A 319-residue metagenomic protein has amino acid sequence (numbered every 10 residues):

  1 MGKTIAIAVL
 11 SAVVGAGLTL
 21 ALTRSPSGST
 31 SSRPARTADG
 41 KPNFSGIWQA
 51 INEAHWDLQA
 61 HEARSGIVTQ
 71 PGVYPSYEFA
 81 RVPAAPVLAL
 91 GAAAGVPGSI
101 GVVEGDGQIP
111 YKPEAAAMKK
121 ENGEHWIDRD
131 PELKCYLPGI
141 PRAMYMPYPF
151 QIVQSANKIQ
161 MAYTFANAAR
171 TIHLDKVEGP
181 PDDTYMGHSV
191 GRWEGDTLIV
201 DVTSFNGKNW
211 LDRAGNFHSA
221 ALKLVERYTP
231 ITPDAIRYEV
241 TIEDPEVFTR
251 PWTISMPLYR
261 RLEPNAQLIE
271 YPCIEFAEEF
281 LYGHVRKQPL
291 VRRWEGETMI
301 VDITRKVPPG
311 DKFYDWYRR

Functional and structural regions predicted by a protein language model:
G2-R319: PEST-like low-complexity, intrinsically disordered acidic/proline/serine-rich tracts that flank trafficking/processing
